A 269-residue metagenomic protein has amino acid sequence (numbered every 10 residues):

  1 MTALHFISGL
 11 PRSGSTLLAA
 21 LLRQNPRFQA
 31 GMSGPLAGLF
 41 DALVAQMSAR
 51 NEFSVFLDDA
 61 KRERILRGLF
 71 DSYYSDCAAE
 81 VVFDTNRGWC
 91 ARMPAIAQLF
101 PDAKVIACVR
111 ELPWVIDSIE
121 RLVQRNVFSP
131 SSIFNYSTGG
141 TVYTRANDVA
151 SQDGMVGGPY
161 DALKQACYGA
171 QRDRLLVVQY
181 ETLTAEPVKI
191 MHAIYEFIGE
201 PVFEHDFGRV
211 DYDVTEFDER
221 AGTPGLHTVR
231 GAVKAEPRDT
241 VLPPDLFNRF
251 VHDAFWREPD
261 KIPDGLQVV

Functional and structural regions predicted by a protein language model:
M1-H5, V149-G169, D173, V188-K189 (+1 more regions): PAPS-dependent sulfotransferases, especially Golgi type II membrane carbohydrate sulfotransferases
M1-L69, D76, Q124, D213-A221 (+1 more regions): PAPS-dependent sulfotransferase catalytic core
I7-G9, V82-T85, A107-V109, V177-Q179: Short beta-strand segments
G14-F28, I96-F100, E120, V177-V202: PAPS/PAP-binding and catalytic site of the sulfotransferase fold
D41-Q46, I96, D117-R121, F128 (+2 more regions): Short aromatic-enriched loop/helix-cap "lid" or pocket-rim segments at secondary-structure transitions that line
A60-D76, D117-F197: PAPS-dependent sulfotransferase catalytic domain
L69-A95: Glycine-rich phosphate-binding loop used to anchor ATP phosphates in small-molecule kinases, encompassing both
T85-G88, I96-L122: Conserved phosphate-donor/acceptor-positioning beta-strand/loop module used by diverse small-molecule
